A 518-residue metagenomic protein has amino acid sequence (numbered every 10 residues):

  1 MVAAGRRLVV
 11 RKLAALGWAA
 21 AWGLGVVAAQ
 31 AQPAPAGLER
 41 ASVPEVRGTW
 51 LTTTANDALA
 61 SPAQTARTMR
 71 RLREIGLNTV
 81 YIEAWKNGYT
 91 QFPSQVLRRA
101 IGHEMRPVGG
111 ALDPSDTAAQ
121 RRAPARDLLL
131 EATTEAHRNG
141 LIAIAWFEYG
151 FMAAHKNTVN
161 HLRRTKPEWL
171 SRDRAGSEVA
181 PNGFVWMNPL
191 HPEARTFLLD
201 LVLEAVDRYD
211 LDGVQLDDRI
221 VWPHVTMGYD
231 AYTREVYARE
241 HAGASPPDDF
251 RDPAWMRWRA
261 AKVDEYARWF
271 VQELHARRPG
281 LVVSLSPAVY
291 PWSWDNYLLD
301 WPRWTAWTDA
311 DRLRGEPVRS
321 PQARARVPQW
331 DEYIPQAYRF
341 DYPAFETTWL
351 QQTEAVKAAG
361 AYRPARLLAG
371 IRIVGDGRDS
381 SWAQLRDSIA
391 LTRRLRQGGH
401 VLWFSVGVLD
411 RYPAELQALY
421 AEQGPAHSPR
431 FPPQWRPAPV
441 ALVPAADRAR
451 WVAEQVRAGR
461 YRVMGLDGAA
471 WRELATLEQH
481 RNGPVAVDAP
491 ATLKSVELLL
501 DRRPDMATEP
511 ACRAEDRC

Functional and structural regions predicted by a protein language model:
S42-W50, N56-L59, D127, I144-R208 (+1 more regions): Active-site-adjacent "subsite" loops/lids of carbohydrate-active enzymes
Q64-Y89, R208-Y209, R324-Y333, Q397-G399: Catalytic domains of carbohydrate-active enzymes, especially glycoside hydrolases
R71-L77, A132-E135, W186-V221: An active-site-proximal structural segment forming one wall of the substrate-binding cleft that immediately precedes
L77-P124: Aromatic-lined carbohydrate-binding/catalytic grooves of carbohydrate-active enzymes
T90-R106, F151-A180, D218-P247: Aromatic- and acidic-residue-enriched segments that line the glycan-binding/catalytic groove of carbohydrate-active
I142-A153, Q215-P223, A254-L298, A365-G375: Aromatic-lined carbohydrate-recognition surfaces of secreted/lumenal glycan-active proteins
T308-E346, V356-A438: Substrate-binding cleft of secreted/luminal carbohydrate-active enzymes
Q417-C518: Low-complexity, Ser/Thr/Pro-rich intrinsically disordered linker/stalk segments at domain junctions
